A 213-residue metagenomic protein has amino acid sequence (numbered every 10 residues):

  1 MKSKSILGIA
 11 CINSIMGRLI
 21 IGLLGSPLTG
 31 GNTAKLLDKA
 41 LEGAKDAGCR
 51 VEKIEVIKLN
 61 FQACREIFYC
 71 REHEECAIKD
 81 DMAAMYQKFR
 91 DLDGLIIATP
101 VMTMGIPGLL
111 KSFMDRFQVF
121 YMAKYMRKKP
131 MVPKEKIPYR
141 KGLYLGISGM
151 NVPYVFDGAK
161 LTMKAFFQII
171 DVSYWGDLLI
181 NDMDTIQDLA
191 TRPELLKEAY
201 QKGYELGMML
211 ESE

Functional and structural regions predicted by a protein language model:
L7-M122, M183-Q187, P193-E213: N-terminal beta1-alpha1-beta2 submodule of the flavodoxin-like/Rossmannoid cofactor-binding fold
L19, R50, K141, Y174-W175: Residues at the starts of beta-strands that form the adenosine-phosphate
N32-A44, G158-D171: Short, solvent-exposed amphipathic alpha-helices that sit in or adjacent to ligand/effector-binding or catalytic
N60-F61, M85, I137-R140, I170-D171: Short, flexible segments with low predicted structural confidence
M126-I169: Short, glycine-/small-residue-rich phosphate/pyrophosphate-handling segment
G176-N181: Beta-strand-loop-alpha "switch" segments that mediate conformational coupling across diverse proteins
